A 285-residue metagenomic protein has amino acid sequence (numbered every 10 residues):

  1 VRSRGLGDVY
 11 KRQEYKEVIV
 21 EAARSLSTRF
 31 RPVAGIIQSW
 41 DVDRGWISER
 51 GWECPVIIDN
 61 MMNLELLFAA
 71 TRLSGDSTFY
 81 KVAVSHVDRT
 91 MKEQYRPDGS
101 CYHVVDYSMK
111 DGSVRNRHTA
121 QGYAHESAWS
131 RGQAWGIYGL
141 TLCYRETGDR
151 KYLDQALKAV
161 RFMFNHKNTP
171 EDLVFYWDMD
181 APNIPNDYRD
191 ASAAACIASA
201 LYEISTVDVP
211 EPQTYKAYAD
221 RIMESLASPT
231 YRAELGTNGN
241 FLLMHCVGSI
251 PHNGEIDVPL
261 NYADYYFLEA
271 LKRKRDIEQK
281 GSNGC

Functional and structural regions predicted by a protein language model:
V1-Y10: Single conserved hydrophobic/aromatic residue that forms the stacking wall/gate of nucleotide- or nucleobase-binding
E14, C54-E65, S127-L142, Y188-S199 (+2 more regions): Aromatic- and histidine-enriched alpha-helix N-cap/loop-to-helix transition segments that scaffold the rims
V18-D41, V82-Y102, S108-N116, Q155-D172 (+2 more regions): Long, well-ordered core segments of solenoidal/helical folds
S25, P185-S199, I204-C285: CBM-like carbohydrate-recognition segments
I36-Y102: Aromatic- and glycine-enriched pocket-lining scaffold segments that form the walls of small-molecule binding clefts
S39-W52, R115-A124, Y176-D187, S249-N253: Acidic/His metal-coordination segments adjacent to aromatic residues that form catalytic metal sites in metalloenzymes
A70-K81, C143-R150, V207-E211: Inter-helical turn/loop segments and adjacent helix faces that build the functional surface of alpha-helical bundle
G132-T169: Oxyanion-binding "anion nests"
